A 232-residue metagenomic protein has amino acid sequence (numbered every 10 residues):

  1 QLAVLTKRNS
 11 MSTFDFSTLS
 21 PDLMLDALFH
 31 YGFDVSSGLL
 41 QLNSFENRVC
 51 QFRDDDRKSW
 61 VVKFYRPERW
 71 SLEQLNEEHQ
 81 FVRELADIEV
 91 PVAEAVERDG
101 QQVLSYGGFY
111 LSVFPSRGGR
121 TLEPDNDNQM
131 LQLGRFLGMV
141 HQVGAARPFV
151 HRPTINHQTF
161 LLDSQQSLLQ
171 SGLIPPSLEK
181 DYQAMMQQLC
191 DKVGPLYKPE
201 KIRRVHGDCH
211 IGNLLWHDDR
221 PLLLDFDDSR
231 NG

Functional and structural regions predicted by a protein language model:
V4-E97, H217-R220: Conserved NTP-binding catalytic cores of kinases and kinase-like/nucleotidyltransferase enzymes across multiple kinase
F29-S36, M186-K198: Short Pro/Gly-enriched beta-strand edge/turn motifs at strand-loop
D54-F149: ATP-binding pocket architecture of kinase catalytic cores
E123-K180, I202: A cross-family kinase active-site recognition segment
I202-R204, P221: Conserved protein kinase catalytic-loop anchor
D208: Conserved catalytic-loop position in the HRD/HxD motif
G212-L214: Catalytic-loop signature of eukaryotic-like protein kinases
W216-G232: Active-site Asp-x-Gly
